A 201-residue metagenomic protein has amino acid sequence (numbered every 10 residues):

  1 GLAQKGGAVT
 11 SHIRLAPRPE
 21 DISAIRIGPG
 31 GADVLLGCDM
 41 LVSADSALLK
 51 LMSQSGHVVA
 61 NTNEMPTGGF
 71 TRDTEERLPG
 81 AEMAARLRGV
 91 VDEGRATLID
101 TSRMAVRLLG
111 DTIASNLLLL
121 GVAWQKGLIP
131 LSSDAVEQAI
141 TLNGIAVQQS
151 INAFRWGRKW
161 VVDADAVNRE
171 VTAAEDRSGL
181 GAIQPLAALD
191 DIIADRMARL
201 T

Functional and structural regions predicted by a protein language model:
G1-T201: Active-site cofactor/cluster-binding pocket
